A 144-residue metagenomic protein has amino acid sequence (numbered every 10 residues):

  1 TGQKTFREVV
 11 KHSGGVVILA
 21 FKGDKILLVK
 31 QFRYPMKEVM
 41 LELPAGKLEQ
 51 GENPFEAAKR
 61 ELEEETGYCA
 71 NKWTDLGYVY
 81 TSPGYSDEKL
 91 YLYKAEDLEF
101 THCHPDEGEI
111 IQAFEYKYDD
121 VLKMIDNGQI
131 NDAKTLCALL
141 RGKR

Functional and structural regions predicted by a protein language model:
T1, K22-K25, F32, A95-F100 (+2 more regions): Short loop segments at secondary-structure junctions
T1-Q3, V79-H102, F114: Active-site-adjacent beta-strand/loop module that shapes the phosphate/pyrophosphate-binding cleft
T1-V17, K22: Acidic, metal-coordinating catalytic segment for phosphate/diphosphate chemistry, firing primarily on the Nudix
G15-E38, E42: A glycine-rich, hydrophobic loop/mini-helix early in the fold
G23, E56, R60, D119-N127: Replace "anionic and nucleotidyl ligands
V39, Q50, P83-G84, G108-R144: Nudix hydrolase/Nudix homology domain
L43-D75, Y93, P105-E107, K117: The catalytic Nudix box helix
